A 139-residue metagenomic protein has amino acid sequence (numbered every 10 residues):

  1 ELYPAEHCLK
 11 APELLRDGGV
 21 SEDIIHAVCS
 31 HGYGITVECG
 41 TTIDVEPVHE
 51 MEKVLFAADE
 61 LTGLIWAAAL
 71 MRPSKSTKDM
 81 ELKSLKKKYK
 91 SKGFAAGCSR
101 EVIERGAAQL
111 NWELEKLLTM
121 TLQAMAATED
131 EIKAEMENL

Functional and structural regions predicted by a protein language model:
E1-K92: Divalent metal-dependent catalytic cores for phosphoryl transfer on phosphate-bearing substrates
M51-L139: Divalent metal-dependent phosphate-bond-processing catalytic cores, especially two-metal-ion Mg2+/Mn2+ enzymes that act
